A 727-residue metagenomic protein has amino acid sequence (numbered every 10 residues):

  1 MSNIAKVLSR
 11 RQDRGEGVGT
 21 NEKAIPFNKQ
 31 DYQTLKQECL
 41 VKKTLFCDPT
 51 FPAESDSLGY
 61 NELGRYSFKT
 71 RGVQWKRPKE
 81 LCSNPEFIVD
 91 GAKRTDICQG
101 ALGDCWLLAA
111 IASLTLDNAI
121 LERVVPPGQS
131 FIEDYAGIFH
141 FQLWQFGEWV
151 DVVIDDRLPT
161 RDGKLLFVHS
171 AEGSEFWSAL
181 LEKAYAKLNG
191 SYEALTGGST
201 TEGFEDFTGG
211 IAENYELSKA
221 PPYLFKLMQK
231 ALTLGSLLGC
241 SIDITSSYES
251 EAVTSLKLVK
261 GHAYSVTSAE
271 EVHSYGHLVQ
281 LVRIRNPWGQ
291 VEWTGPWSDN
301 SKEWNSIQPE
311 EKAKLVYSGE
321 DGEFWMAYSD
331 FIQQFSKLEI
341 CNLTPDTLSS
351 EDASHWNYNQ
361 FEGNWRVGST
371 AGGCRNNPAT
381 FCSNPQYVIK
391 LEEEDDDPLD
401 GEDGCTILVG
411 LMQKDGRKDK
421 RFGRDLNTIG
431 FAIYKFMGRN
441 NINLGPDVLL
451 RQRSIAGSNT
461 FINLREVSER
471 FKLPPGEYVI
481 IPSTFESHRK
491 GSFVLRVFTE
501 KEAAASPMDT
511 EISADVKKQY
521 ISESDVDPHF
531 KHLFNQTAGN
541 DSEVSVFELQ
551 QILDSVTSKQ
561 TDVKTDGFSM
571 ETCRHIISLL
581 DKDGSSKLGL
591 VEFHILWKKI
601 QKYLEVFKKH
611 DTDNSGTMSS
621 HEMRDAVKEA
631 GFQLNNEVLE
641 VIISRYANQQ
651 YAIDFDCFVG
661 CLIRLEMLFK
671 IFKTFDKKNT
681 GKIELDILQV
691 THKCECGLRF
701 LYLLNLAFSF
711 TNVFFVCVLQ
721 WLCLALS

Functional and structural regions predicted by a protein language model:
M1, L706-S709: Bacterial/eukaryotic Sec-type N-terminal signal peptides
M1-H575, K582-H594, K598-E605, K609 (+6 more regions): Structured alpha-helical subdomains that flank or immediately precede key functional sites
T612: Short, conserved catalytic or interaction motifs in soluble domains
S615, E622: A contiguous pocket-lining binding segment that forms or flanks enzyme active sites
Y702, F710-T711: Low-complexity, disordered terminal segments
A707, V713-V716: Acidic, Ala/Val/Gly-enriched low-complexity intrinsically disordered segments
